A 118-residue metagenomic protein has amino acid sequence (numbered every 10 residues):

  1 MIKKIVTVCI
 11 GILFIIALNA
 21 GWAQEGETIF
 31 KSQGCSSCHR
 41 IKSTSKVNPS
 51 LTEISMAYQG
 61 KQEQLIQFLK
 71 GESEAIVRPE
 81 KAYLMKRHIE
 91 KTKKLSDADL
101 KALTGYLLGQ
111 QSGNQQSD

Functional and structural regions predicted by a protein language model:
M1-I10: Bacterial N-terminal signal peptides that target proteins for export
L13-K31, D118: Electrostatic cytochrome c docking/interface patches
G26-I29, K61, L65, D99 (+1 more regions): Stable alpha-helical elements in mature extracytoplasmic
K31, R40-K70: Gly/Gly-Pro-rich "capping" loops immediately C-terminal to redox-active cysteine motifs in periplasmic/lumenal
Q33-I41, L103, L107: The canonical Cys-X-X-Cys-His
C35, S73-V77, S112: Generic structural signal for secondary-structure transition and capping sites
K46-S55, G71-A102: Axial heme c-ligation environment in periplasmic c-type cytochrome domains
Q67, I89-D118: C-terminal capping alpha-helices of c-type cytochrome domains
